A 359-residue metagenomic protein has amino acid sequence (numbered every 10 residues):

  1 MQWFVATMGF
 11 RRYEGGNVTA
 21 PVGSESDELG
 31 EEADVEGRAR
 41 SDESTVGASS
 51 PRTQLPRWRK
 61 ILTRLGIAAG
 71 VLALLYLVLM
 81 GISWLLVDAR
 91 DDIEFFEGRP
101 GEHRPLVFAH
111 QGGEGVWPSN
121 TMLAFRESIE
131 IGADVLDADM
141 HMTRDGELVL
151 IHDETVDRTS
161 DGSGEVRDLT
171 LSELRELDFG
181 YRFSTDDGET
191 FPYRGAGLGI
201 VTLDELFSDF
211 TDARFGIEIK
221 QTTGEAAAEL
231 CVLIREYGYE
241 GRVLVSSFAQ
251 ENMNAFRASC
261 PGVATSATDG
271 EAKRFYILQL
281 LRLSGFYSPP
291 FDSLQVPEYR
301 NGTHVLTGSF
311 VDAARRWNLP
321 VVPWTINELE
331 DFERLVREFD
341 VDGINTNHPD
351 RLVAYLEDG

Functional and structural regions predicted by a protein language model:
G9, Y13-G15, T19-V22, V35-G37 (+5 more regions): C-terminal active-site rim and adjoining tail of enzyme catalytic domains
E43-T63, T268: Short, Lys/Arg-rich cytosolic juxtamembrane segment immediately N-terminal
L55-G66, G70, L79-D92, H152-S259 (+1 more regions): Metal-dependent phosphodiesterase/phospholipase catalytic core, i.e., the His/Asp/Glu-rich active-site region
W84-F108, G112-G115: Ser/Thr/Pro/Gly-rich low-complexity linker/stalk segments immediately outside membranes or between
L106-F108, V135, R214-G216, R242-V245 (+4 more regions): Structural preference for beta-strand elements that scaffold enzyme active sites
Q111-G112, S119, S247, E271 (+1 more regions): Glycine-rich beta-to-alpha transition loops that act as phosphate-gripper elements at the mouths of alpha/beta enzyme
A124-M142, P289: Catalytic domains of carbohydrate-active enzymes, especially glycoside hydrolases
S246-F248, A267, I326, T346-N347: Short beta-strand scaffold positions
